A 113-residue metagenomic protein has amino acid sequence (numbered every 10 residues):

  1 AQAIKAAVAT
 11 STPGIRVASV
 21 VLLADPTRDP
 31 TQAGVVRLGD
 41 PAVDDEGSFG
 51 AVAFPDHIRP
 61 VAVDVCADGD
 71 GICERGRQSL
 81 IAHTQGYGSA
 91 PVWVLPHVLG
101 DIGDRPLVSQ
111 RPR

Functional and structural regions predicted by a protein language model:
A1-I4: Gly/Ala-rich beta-loop-alpha elbow adjacent to hydrolase catalytic centers
A6-R113: Surface cap/lid and interfacial helix-loop subdomains adjacent to catalytic sites that gate substrate access
